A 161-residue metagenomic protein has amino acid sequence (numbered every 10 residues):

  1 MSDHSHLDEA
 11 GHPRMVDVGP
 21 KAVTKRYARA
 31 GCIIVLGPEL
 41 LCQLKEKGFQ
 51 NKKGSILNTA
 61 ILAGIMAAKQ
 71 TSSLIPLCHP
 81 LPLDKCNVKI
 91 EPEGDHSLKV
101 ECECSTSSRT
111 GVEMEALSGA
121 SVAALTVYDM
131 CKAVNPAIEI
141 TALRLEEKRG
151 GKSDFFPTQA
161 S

Functional and structural regions predicted by a protein language model:
M1-H79, K85-S161: C-terminal binding/interaction regions
